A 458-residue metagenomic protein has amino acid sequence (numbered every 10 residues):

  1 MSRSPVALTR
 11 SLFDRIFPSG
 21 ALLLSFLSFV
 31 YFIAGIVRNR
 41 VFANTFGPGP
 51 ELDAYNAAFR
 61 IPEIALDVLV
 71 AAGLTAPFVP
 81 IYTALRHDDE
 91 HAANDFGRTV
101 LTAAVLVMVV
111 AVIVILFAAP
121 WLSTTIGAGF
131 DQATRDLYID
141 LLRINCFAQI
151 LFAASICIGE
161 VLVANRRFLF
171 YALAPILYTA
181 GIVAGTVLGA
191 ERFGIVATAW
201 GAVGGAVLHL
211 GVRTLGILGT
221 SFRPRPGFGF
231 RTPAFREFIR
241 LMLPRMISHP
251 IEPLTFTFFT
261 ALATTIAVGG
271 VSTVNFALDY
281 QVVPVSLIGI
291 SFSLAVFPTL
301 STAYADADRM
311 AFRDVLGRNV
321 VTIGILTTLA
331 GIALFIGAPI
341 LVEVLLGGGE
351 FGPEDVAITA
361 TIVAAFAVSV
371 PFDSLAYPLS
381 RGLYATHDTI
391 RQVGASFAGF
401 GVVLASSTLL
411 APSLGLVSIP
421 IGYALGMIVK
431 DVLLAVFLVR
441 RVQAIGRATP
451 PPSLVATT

Functional and structural regions predicted by a protein language model:
S2-P18, T214-E252, R440-T458: Interhelical loop/hinge segments that connect adjacent transmembrane helices in multipass membrane
P18-L22, N56, P62, E90-L106 (+6 more regions): Interfacial transmembrane-helix starts/ends
G20-A43, G205, H209, R213-I217 (+2 more regions): Transmembrane helical elements of multi-pass membrane transporters/channels
L22-L27, F147, I158-A184, V368 (+1 more regions): Alpha-helical transmembrane segments of multi-pass membrane transporters/permeases
A71-H87, G289-A307, S380: Helix-loop junctions and terminal segments of transmembrane helices in multi-pass membrane transport/translocation
A111-Q132, I332-P353: Short membrane-interface helical motifs at transmembrane helix boundaries in multi-pass membrane transporters
F117, F130-I158, F351-L379: Alpha-helical transmembrane segments of multi-pass membrane proteins
A174-L188, R192-G219, A398-V403, L416-R440: Hydrophobic alpha-helical transmembrane segments
